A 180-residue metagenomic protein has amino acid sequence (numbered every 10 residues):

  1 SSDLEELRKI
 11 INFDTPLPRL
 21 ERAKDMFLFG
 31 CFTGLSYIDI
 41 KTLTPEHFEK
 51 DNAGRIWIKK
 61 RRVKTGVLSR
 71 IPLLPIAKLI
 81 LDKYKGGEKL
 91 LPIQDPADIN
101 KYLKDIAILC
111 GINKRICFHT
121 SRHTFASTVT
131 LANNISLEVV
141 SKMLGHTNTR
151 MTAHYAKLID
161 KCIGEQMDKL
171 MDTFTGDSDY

Functional and structural regions predicted by a protein language model:
S2-Y37, D95, N133: Basic, Lys/Arg- and aromatic-enriched nucleic-acid-binding interface segment
E5-K9, T33, T42-I80: Conserved tyrosine-mediated DNA breakage-rejoining catalytic core shared by Y-recombinases
N12-P16, E46, L79, I108-I112: Conserved helix-loop functional segments at active or binding sites
P18-E21, F118-H119, L144: Residue-level marker of regulatory loop/turn positions in helix-turn-helix DNA-binding domains and in histidine
L28, F32, I38-D39, R122-T147 (+2 more regions): C-terminal catalytic core of tyrosine-transesterase DNA break-rejoin enzymes
R62-G66, K78, P96, L144-K169: Catalytic-site neighborhood detector that most strongly recognizes the C-terminal catalytic loop/helix of tyrosine
V63-D105, G111, C117: C-terminal catalytic core of Y-nucleophile DNA break-rejoin enzymes
I93, L170-Y180: C-terminal secondary-structure termini that scaffold catalytic or DNA-interacting sites
